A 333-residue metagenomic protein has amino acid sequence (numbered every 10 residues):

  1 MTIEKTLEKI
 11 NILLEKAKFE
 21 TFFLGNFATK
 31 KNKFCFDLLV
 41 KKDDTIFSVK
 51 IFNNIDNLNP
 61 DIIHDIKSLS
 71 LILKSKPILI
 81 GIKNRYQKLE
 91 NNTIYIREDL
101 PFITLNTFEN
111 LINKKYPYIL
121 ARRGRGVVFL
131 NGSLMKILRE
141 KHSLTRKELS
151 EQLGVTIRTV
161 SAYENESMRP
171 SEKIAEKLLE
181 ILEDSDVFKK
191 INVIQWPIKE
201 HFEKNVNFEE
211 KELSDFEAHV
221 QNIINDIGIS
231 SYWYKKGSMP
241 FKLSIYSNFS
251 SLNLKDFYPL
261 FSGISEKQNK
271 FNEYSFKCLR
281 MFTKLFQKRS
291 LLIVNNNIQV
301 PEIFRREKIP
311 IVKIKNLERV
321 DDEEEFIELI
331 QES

Functional and structural regions predicted by a protein language model:
M1-N26, D186, K190-G237, I330-S333: Acidic-basic catalytic patches of nuclease active cores, encompassing PD-(D/E)XK and other metal-cofactor nuclease
L14, F36-D65, S75-P77, I224 (+1 more regions): Conserved catalytic cores of phosphodiester-cleaving nucleases, focusing on short active-site segments
G81, E90-V128, E266, S275-S333: Charged, structured surface patches that assemble and position nucleic-acid processing machinery
M135, L149-S150, V160-Y163: Conserved hydrophobic/aromatic packing and binding residues within compact polymer-binding modules
R139, S150, L179: The alpha-helix within a helix-turn-helix
S143-R158: Short alpha-helical DNA-recognition segment
G154-R169: Recognition helix of helix-turn-helix/homeodomain-like DNA-binding domains that insert into the DNA major groove
K173-K189: DNA major-groove recognition helix of helix-turn-helix/homeodomain DNA-binding modules
